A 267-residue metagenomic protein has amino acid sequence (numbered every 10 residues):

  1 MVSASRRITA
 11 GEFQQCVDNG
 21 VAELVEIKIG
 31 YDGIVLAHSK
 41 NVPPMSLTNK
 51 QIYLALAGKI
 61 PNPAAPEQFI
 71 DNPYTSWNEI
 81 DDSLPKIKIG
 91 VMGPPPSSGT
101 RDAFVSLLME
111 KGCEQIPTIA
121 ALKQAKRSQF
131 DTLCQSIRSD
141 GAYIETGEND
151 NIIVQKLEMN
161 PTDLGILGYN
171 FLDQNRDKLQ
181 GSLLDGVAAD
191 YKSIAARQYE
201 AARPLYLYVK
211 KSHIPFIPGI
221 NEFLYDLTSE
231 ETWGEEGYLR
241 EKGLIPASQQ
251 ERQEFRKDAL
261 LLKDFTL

Functional and structural regions predicted by a protein language model:
M1-L267: Flexible loop/hinge segments at secondary-structure junctions
